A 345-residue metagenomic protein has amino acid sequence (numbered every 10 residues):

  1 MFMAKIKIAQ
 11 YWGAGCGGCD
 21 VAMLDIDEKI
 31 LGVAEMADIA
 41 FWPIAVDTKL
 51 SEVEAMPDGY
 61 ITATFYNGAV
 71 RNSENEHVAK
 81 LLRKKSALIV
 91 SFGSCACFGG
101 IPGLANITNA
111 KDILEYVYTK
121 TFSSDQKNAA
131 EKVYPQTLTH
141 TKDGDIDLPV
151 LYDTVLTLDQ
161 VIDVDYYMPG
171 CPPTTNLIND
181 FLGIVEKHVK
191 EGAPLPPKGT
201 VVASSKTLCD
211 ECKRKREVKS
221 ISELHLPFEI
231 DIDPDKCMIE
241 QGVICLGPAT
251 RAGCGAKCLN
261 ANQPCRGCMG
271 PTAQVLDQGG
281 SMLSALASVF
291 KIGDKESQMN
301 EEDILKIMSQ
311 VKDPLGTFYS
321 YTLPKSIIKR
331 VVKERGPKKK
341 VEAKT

Functional and structural regions predicted by a protein language model:
M1-F65, E76, K80-L88, I107 (+2 more regions): Iron-sulfur (Fe-S) cluster-binding modules
G68-R71, C95-C97, P173: Short glycine-rich anion-binding loops that position phosphate/pyrophosphate groups of nucleotides and phosphorylated
E74-N75, G99: Extracytoplasmic/secreted cell-surface and envelope-processing proteins
C95-P102, K120-S123: Short gly/pro/ser/thr-enriched loop/turn and capping motifs at secondary-structure boundaries
